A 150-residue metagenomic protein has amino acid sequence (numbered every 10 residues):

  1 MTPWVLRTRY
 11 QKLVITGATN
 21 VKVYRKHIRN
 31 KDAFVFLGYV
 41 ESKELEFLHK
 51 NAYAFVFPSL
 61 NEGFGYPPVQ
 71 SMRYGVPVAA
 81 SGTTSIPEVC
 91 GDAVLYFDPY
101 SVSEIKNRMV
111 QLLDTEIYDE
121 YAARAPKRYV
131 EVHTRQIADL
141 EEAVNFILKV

Functional and structural regions predicted by a protein language model:
M1-V150: Carbohydrate transferase catalytic cores enriched for Leloir-type hexosyltransferases
